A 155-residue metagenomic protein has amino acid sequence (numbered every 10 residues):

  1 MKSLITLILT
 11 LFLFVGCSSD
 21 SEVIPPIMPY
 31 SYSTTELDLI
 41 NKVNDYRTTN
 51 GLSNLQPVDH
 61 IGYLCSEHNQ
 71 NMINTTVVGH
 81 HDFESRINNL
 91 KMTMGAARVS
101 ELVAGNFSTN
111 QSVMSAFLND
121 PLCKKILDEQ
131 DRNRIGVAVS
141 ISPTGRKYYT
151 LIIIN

Functional and structural regions predicted by a protein language model:
M1-T10: Sec-dependent signal peptide recognition, specifically the positively charged N-region followed immediately by
L13-G16: C-terminal motif of bacterial Sec signal peptides marking the signal peptidase cleavage site
V23-N74: A short alpha-helix/helix-coil micro-patch that ends at or immediately precedes a cysteine
L37, N41-D45, G62-Q70, E101 (+4 more regions): Solvent-exposed, polar/charged alpha-helical surfaces in well-ordered, non-transmembrane soluble domains, broadly
T48, A97-V99, R132-N133, K147: Loop/turn elements at helix/coil->beta-strand transitions in domains of secreted/extracellular proteins
T49-Y63, T76-I87, K124-S140: Surface-exposed patches in mature extracellular/periplasmic domains of secreted proteins
S66-Q111: Short, surface-exposed glycine/acidic/tryptophan-bearing loops
A104-N155: Disulfide-stabilized extracellular recognition modules
